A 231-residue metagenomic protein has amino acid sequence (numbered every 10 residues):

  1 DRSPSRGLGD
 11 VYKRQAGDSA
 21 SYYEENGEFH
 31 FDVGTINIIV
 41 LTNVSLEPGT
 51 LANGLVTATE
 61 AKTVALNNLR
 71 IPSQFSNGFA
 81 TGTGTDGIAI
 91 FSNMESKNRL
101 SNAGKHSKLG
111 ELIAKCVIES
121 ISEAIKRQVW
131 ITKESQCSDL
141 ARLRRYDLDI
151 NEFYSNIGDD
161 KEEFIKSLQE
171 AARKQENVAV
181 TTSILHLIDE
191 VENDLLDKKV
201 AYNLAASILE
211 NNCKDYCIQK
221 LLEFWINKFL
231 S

Functional and structural regions predicted by a protein language model:
D1-Y12: Single conserved hydrophobic/aromatic residue that forms the stacking wall/gate of nucleotide- or nucleobase-binding
K13-S19, Y23-E25, H30, T42 (+4 more regions): Polyanion-binding surfaces on beta-sheet-dominated domains and ring/shell assemblies
V33-L41: Glycine-rich, often proline-containing surface loops adjacent to acidic residues and nearby aromatics that form
K115-E170: Charged, amphipathic alpha-helical linkers/stalks
I150, K161-I165, V180-T181, A201 (+1 more regions): Short amphipathic alpha-helical segments that mediate assembly, nucleic-acid/protein binding, or membrane association
F164, E170-L185, E192-L196: C-terminal non-catalytic alpha-helical accessory regions
D189-S231: C-terminal non-catalytic accessory extensions
